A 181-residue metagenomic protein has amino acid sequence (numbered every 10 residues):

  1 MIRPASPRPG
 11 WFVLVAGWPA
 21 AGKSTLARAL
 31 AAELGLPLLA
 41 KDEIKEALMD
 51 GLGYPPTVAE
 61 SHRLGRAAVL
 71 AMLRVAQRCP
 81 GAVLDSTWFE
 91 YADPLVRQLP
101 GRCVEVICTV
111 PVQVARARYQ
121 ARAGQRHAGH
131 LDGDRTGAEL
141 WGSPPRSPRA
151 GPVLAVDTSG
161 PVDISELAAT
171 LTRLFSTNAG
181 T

Functional and structural regions predicted by a protein language model:
V15: Hydrophobic anchor at the beta1->P-loop junction of P-loop NTPases
W18: P-loop (Walker A) phosphate-binding loop of NTP-binding proteins
A21: ATP-binding Walker
S24: Walker A/P-loop
R28-Q77: Conserved substrate/cofactor phosphate-moiety recognition/catalytic segment in nucleotide-dependent phosphotransferases
R63-C108: Glycine-rich phosphate-binding loop used to anchor ATP phosphates in small-molecule kinases, encompassing both
G101-Q120, V156: Conserved phosphate-donor/acceptor-positioning beta-strand/loop module used by diverse small-molecule
G124-L167: Small-molecule kinase domains that catalyze NTP-dependent phosphoryl transfer to phosphate-bearing small molecules
